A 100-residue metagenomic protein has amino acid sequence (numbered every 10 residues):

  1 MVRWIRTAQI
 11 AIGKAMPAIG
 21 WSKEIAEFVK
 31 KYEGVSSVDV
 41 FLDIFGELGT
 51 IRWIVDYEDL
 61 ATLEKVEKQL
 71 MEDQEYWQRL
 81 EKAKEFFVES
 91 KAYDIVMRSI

Functional and structural regions predicted by a protein language model:
M1-V2, I100: Absolute protein N-terminus
V2-A8: Active-site-flanking beta-strand signature of metal-NTP-handling nucleotidyl enzymes and homologous cyclase-like
Q9, I54-D56: Short hydrophobic/aromatic beta-strand micro-patches that form the beta-sheet surface supporting nucleotide- or nucleic
I10-W21: Short, surface-exposed ligand-recognition loops at beta-strand->loop->(often short) alpha-helix junctions that present
G20, E24-D39, D56-A92: An amphipathic, aromatic/His-enriched active-site/gating alpha helix that lines ligand/cofactor pockets
V40-I44: Short, solvent-exposed loop/turn elements at beta->coil junctions and helix N-caps that rim active or binding pockets
G46-G49: Short acidic/glycine-enriched loop/turn segments that link adjacent beta-strands
A92-I100: Long, low-complexity, Ser/Thr/Gly/Pro-rich intrinsically disordered segments that act as flexible linkers and assembly
